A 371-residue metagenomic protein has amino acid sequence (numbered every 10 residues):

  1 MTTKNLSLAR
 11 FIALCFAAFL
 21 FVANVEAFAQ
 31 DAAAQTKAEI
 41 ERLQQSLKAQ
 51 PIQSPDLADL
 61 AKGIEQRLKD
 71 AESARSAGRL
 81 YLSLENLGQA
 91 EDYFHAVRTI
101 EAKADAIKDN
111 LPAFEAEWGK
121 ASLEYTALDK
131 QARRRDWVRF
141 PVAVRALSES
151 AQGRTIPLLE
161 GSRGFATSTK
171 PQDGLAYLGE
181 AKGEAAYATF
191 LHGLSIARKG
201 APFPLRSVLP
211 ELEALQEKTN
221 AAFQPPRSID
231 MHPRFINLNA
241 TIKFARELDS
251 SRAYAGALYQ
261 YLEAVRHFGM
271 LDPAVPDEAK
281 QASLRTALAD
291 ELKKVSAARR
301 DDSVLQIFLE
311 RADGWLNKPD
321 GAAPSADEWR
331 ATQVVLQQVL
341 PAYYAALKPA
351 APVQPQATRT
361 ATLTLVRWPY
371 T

Functional and structural regions predicted by a protein language model:
M1-A9: N-terminal secretory signal peptides that target proteins for export/translocation
L6-S7, L14, E26: Residue-level detector of intrinsically disordered/flexible regions characterized by low predicted structural confidence
I12-A23: Bacterial N-terminal signal peptides
F28-T371: Long, charged/polar, soluble alpha-helical segments
